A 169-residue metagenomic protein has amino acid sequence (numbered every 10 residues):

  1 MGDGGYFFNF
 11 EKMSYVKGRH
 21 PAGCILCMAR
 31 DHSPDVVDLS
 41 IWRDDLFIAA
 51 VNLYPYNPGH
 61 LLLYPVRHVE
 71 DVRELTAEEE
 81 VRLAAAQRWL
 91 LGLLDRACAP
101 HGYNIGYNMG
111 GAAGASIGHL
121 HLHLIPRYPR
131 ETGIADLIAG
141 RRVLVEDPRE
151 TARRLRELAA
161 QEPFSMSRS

Functional and structural regions predicted by a protein language model:
M1-S169: HIT superfamily nucleotide-processing domains
